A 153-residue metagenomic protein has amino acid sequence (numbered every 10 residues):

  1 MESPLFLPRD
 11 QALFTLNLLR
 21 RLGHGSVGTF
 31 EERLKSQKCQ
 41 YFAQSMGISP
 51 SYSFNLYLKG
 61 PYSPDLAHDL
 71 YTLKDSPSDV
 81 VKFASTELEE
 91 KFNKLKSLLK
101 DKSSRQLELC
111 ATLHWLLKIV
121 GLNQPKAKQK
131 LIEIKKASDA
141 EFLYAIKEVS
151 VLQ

Functional and structural regions predicted by a protein language model:
M1-Q153: Domain-edge interaction signal
